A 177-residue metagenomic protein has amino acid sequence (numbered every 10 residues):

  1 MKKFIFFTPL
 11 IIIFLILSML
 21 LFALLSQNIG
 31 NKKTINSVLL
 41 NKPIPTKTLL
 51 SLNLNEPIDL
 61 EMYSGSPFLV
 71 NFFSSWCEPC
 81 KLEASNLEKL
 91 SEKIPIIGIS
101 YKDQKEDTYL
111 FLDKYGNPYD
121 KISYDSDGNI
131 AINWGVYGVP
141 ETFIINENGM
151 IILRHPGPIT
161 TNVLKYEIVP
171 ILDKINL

Functional and structural regions predicted by a protein language model:
M1-T46, L177: N-terminal targeting signals for export/organelle localization
M1-T8, I29-T34, E61, E92 (+3 more regions): Short, Lys/Arg-enriched, disordered terminal segments
L50, K121-D125: Short acidic-hydrophobic, aromatic-tinged amphipathic segments that line or gate anion-handling sites
L52-N53, E147: Short, ordered coil/turn segments that flank beta-strands lining enzyme active or ligand-binding pockets
I58-K81, L87: Short active-site neighborhood of thiol/selenol oxidoreductases, capturing the structured segment around
L69-V70, I96, T142: Hydrophobic beta-strand anchors of alpha/beta hydrolase catalytic cores
K81-G116, S126-I132: Structural microenvironment flanking redox-active thiols in thiol-disulfide oxidoreductases
K114-P118, S126-I175: Thiol/disulfide oxidoreductase modules built on the thioredoxin-like
